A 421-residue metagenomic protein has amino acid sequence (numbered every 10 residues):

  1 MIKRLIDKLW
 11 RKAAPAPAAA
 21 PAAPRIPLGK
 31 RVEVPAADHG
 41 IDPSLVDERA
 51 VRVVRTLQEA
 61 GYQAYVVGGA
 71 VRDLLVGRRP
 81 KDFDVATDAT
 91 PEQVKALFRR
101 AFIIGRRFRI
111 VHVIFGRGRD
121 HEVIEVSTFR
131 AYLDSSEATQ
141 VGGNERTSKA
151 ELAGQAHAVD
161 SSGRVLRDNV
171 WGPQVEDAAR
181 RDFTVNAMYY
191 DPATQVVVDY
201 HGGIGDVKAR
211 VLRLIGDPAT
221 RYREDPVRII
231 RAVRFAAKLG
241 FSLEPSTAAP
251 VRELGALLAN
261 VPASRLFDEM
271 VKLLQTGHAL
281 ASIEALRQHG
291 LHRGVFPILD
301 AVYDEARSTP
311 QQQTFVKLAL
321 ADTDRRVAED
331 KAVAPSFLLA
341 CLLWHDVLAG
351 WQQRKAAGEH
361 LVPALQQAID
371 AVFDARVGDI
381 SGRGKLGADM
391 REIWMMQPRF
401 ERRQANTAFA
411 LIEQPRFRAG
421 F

Functional and structural regions predicted by a protein language model:
M1-F421: Catalytic cores of the polymerase beta-like nucleotidyltransferase superfamily and closely associated nucleotide
